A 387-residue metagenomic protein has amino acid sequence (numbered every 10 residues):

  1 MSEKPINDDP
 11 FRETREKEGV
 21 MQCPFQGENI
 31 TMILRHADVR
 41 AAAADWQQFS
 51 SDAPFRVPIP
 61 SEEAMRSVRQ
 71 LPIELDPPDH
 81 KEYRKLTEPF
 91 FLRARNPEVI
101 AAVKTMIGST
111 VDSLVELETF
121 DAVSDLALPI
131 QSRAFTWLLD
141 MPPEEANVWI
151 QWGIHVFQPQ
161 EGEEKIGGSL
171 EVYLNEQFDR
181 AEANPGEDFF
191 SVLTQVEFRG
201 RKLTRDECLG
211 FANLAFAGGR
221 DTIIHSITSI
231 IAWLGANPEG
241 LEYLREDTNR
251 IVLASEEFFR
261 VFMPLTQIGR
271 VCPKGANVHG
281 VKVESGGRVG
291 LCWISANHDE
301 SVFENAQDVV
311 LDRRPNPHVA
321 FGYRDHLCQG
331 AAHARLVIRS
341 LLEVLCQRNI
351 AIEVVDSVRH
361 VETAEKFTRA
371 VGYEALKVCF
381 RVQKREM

Functional and structural regions predicted by a protein language model:
M1-M387: Cytochrome P450
